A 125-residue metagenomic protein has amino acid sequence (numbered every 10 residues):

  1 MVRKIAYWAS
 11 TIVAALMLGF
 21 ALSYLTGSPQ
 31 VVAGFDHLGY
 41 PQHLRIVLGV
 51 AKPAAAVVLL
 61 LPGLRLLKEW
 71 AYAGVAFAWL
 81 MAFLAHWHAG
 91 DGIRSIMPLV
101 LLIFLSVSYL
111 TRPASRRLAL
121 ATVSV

Functional and structural regions predicted by a protein language model:
M1-V125: Membrane-interface extramembranous regions
